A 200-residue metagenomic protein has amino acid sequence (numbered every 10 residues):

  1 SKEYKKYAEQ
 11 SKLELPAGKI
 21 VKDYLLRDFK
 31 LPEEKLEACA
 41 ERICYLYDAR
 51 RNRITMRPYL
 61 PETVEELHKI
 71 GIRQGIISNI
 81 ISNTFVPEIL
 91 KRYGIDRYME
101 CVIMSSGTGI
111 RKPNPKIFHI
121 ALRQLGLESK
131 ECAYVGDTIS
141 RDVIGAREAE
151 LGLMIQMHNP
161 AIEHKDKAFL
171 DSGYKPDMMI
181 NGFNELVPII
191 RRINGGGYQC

Functional and structural regions predicted by a protein language model:
S1-P58, E65-K69, N83, M178: N-terminal helical cap/lid subdomain that shapes the substrate entry/recognition surface in HAD-like hydrolases
P61, E65-H68, I77, I81-N83 (+1 more regions): Asp-based, Mg2+/Mn2+-dependent phosphohydrolase catalytic module
